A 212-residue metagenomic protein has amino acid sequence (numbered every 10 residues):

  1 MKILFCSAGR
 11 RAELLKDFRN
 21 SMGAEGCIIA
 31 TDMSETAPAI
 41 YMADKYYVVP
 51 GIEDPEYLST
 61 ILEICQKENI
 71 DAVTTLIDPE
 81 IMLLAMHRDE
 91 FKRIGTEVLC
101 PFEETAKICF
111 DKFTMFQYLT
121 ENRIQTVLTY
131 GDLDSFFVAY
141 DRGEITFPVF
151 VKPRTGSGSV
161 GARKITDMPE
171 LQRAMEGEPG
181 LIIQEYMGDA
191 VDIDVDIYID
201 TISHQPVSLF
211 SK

Functional and structural regions predicted by a protein language model:
M1, V127, V160, I193-V195: Change "...and in nucleic-acid phosphodiester-cleaving endonucleases..." to "...and in nucleic-acid processing enzymes
M1-L99: ATP-binding N-terminal substructure of ATP-dependent carboxylate-amine bond-forming enzymes
A37-A43, D141-E144, R173-G177: Short loop/helix-cap segments at secondary-structure boundaries that form the rim of catalytic
Y46-I52, L128-L133, R163-T166: Short acidic-hydrophobic, aromatic-tinged amphipathic segments that line or gate anion-handling sites
I64-I70, G143-I145, E178: Glycine-rich phosphate-binding loop signature in dinucleotide/nucleotide-binding domains
T96, E104-D132, V138-E144: Glycine-/Pro-rich loop/turn segments that contact NAD(P) or position catalytic residues in Rossmann-like domains
L119-T120, D141-G161, P179-A190, L209-S211: ATP-grasp fold ATP-binding core
R163-K212: Phosphate-binding site of ATP-dependent enzymes
